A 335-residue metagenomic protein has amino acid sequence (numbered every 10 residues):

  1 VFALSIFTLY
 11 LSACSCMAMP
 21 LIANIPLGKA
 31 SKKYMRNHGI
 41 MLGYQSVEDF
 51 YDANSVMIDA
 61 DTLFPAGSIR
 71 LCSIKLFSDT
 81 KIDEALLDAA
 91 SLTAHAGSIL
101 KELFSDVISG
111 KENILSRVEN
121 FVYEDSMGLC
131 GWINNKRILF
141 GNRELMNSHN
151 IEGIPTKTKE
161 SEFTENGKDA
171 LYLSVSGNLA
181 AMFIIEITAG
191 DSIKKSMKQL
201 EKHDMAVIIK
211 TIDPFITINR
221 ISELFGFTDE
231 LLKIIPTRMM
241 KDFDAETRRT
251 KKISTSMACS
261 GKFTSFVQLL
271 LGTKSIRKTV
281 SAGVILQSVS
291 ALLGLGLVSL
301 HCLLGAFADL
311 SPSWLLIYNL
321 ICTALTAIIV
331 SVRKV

Functional and structural regions predicted by a protein language model:
V1-M57, M257-V335: Hydrophobic alpha-helical transmembrane segments
V47-S73: Asp-based phosphoryl-transfer active-site loop
F50-A53, D125, E165-G167: Short, small/polar residue-rich loop motifs at catalytic or cofactor-binding pockets
M57, L129-C130, D169-V175, I209-K210: Cytosolic beta-strand hydrophobic patch enriched in CBS
A66-C72, F140-L145, F183-I187: Short beta->alpha transition motifs characteristic of CBS
K75-D125, N147-N150, T156-E160, T217: ATP-binding catalytic core of ATPases
F121, G128-I133: Short acidic-hydrophobic surface loop/beta-edge motif
I133-N135, V175-P312: Conserved ATP-binding TGD loop and adjacent catalytic N/P-domain core of P-type ATPases
